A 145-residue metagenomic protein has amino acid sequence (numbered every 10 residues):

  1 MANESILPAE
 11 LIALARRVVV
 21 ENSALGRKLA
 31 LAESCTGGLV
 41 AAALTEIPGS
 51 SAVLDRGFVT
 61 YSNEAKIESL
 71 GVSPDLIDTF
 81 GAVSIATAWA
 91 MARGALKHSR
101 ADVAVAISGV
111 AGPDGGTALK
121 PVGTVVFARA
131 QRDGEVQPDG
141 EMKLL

Functional and structural regions predicted by a protein language model:
M1-L145: Short alpha-helical segments enriched in small residues
